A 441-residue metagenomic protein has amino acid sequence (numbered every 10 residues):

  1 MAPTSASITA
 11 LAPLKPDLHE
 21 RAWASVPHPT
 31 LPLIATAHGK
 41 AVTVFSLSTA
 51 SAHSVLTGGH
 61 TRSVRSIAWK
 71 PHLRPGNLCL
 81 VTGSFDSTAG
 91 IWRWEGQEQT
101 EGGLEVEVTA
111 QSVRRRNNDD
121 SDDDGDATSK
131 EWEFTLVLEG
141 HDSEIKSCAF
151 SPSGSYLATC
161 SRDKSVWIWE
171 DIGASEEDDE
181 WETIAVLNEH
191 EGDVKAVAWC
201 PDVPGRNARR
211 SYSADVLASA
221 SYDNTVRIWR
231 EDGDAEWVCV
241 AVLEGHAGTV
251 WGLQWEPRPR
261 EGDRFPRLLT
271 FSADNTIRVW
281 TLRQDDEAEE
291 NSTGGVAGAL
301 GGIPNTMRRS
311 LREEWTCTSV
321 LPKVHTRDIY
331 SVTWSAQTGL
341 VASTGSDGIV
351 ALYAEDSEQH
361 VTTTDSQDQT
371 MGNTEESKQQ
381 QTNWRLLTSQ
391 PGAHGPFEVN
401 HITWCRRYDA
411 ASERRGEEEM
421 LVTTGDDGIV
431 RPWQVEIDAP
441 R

Functional and structural regions predicted by a protein language model:
M1-E20, T49-S51, T128-T135, R312-T318 (+1 more regions): A short helix->beta-strand "capping" segment at the edge of beta-propeller domains
K15-A22, T57-R65, E131, L138-I145 (+6 more regions): WD40/WD-repeat beta-propeller blade N-cap
H19-V26, R62-P71, S143-F150, E191-R209 (+3 more regions): Canonical WD40 repeat/beta-propeller blade segments in eukaryotic WD-repeat proteins
L31-A35, S54, R74-V81, G154-A158 (+6 more regions): Structural hallmark of WD40 beta-propellers
A37-G39, T82-S87, S153, T159-D163 (+6 more regions): Conserved strand-to-loop turn within each blade of WD40 beta-propeller repeats
V42-S46, A89-R93, V166-D171, V197 (+5 more regions): WD40-repeat beta-propellers
R93-D126, E170-D178, R230-A235, T281-L311 (+2 more regions): Short loop/turn segments immediately following beta-strands, especially the blade-tip and inter-blade linker loops
T403-C405, A411-R441: Blade-level signature of beta-propeller repeat domains, shared across WD40, Kelch, NHL, RCC1 and BNR/Asp-box propellers
